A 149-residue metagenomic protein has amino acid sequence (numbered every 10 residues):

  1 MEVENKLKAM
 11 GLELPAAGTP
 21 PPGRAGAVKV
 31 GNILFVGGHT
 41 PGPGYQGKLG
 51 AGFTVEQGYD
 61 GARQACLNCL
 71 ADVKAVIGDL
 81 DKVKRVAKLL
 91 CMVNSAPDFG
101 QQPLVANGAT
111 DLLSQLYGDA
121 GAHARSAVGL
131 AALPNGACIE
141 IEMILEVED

Functional and structural regions predicted by a protein language model:
M1-L67, A71-A87, S95-D149: N-terminal presequence-like segments and the immediate start of the first folded domain
